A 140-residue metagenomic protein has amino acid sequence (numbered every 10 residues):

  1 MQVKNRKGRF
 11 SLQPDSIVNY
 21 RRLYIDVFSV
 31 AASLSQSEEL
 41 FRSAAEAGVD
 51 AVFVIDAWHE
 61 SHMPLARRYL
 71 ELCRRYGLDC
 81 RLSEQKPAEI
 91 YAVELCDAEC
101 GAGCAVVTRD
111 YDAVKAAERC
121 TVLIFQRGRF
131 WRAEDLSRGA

Functional and structural regions predicted by a protein language model:
M1-L34: Metal-dependent nucleic-acid phosphoesterase active-site entry motif
Y20-L23, V30-A32, E38-S43, V49-A140: Nuclease catalytic cores that cleave nucleic-acid phosphodiester bonds, predominantly acidic two-metal-ion
